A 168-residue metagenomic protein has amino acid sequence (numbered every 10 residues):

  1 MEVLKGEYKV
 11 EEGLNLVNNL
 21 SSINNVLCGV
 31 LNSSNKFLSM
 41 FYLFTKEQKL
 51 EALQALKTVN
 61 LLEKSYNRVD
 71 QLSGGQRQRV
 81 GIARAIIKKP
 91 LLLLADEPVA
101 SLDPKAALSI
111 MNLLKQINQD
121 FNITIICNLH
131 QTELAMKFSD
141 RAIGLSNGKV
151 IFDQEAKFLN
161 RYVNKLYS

Functional and structural regions predicted by a protein language model:
S39-E63: Conserved ABC ATPase "signature" region
R68-L72, Q76: Conserved ABC ATPase signature
K89: Conserved catalytic motifs of ABC-family nucleotide-binding domains
L93-D96: Catalytic Walker B motif of ABC-type/P-loop ATPase nucleotide-binding domains
P104-A106: Helix N-cap at the start of a conserved alpha-helix in ABC-type nucleotide-binding domains
L129-H130: H-loop/switch region of ABC-family ATPase nucleotide-binding domains
K149-S168: Conserved beta-strand-loop-alpha-helix hinge in the C-terminal portion of ABC ATPase nucleotide-binding domains
